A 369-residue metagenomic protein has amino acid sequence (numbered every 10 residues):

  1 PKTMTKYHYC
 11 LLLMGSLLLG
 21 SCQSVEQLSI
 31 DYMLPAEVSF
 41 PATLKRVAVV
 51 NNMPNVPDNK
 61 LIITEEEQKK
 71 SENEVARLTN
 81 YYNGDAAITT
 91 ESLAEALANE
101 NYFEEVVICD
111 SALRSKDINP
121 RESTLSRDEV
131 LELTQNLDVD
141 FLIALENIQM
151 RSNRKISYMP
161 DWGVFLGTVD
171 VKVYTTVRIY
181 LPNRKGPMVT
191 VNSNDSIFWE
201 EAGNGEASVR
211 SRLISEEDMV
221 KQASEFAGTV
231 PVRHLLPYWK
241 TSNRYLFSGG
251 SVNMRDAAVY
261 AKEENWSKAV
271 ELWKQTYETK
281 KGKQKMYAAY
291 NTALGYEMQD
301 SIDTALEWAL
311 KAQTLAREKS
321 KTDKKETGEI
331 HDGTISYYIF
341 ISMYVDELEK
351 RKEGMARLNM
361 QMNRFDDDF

Functional and structural regions predicted by a protein language model:
K2-L11: Bacterial N-terminal signal peptides that target proteins for export
L18-S21: C-terminal motif of bacterial Sec signal peptides marking the signal peptidase cleavage site
Q23-L44, P182-A288, G295-F369: C-terminal/domain-edge helix-coil "capping" segments
R46-V49: Conserved hydrophobic helix-helix packing surfaces used for dimerization/oligomerization
M53-A144, R184-V189, K321-K324, G328-Q361 (+1 more regions): N-terminal segment of the mature soluble domain
P54-N59, M150-S157, A312-S320: Short regulatory "switch" loops immediately downstream of catalytic or recognition motifs within protein catalytic
E91-E95, F103-G249: Long, contiguous interaction/recruitment modules in multidomain scaffold/adaptor proteins
